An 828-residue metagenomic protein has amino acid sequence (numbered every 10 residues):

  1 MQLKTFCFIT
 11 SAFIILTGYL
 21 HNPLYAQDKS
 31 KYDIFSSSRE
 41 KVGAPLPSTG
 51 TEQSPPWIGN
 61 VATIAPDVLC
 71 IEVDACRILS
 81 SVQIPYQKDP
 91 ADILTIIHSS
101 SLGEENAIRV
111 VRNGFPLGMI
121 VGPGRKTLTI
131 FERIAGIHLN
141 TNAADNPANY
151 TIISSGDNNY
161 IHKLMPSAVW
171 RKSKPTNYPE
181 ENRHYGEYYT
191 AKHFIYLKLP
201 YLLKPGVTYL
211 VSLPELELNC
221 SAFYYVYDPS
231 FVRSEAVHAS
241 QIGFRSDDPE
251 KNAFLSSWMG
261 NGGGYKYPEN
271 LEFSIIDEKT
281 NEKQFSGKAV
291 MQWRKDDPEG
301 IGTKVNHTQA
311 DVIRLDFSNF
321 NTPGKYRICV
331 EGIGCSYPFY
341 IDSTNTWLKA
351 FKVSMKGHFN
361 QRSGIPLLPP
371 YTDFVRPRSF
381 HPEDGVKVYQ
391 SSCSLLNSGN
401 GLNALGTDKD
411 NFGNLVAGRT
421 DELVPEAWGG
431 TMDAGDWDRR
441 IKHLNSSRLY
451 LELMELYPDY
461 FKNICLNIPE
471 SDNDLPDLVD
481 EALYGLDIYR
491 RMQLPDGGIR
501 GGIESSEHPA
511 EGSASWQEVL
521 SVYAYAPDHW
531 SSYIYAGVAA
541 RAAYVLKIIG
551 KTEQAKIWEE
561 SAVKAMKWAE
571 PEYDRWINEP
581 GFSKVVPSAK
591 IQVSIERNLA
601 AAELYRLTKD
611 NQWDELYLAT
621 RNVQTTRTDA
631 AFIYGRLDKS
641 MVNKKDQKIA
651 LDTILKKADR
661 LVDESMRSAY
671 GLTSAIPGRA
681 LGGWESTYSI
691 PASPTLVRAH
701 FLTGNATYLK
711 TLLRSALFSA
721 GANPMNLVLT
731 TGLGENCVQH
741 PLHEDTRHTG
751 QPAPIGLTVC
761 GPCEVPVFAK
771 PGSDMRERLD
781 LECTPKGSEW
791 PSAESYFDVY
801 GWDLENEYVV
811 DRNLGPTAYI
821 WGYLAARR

Functional and structural regions predicted by a protein language model:
M1-D28: Bacterial Sec-dependent N-terminal signal peptides
S30, V226-E250, S336-V375: Low-complexity, Pro/Ser/Thr- and charge-rich linker/hinge segments at domain boundaries
P47-H193, I242-G243, P249-E331, N345 (+5 more regions): Aromatic (Trp/Tyr) and acidic
K198-G206, S318-P323: Surface-exposed, short loops/turns at beta-strand junctions within beta-sandwich domains
E215-S221, G332-P338: Short acidic/polar inter-strand loop motif in beta-rich domains
E452-Y484, S521, R541-W558: Short coil/linker segments at helix-helix boundaries
L475-I499: Carboxylate/His-rich catalytic cores and anion/metal-binding grooves
T620-T626: Solenoid-like repeat scaffolds
